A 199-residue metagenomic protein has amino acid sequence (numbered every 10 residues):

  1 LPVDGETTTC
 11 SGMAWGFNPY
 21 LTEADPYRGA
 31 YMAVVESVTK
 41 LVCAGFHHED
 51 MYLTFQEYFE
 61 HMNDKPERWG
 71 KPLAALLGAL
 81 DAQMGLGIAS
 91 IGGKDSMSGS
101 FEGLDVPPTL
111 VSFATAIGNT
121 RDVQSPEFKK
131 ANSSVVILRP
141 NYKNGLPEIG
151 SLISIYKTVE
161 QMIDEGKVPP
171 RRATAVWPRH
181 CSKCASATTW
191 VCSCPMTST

Functional and structural regions predicted by a protein language model:
L1-V35, T39-C43, D81, G93 (+2 more regions): N-terminal glycine-rich phosphate/pyrophosphate-binding loops that anchor nucleotide-derived ligands and cofactors
D4, W15, R28, V42-H47 (+5 more regions): Mobile "lid/hinge" segments at catalytic clefts and subdomain interfaces of large enzymes
G12-A14, L53, I91-G93, A114 (+3 more regions): General beta-strand structural signal in soluble alpha/beta enzymes
G12-D25, F55-P66, D164-V168: Glycine- and acidic
Y20-R28, E67-R68, K143-P147, T197-S198: Short, contiguous acidic/charged loop-to-helix segments that flank catalytic cores in large enzymes
D25-E36, E67-L77, G85, P107 (+3 more regions): Conserved active-site and cofactor/substrate-binding residues in soluble primary-metabolism enzymes
Y27-I91, D95, G99: A glycine-rich phosphate/pyrophosphate-binding beta-strand-loop-alpha-helix module
R68, P72-G78, A82, L86 (+3 more regions): Glycine-/charge-enriched secondary-structure boundary and capping motifs
